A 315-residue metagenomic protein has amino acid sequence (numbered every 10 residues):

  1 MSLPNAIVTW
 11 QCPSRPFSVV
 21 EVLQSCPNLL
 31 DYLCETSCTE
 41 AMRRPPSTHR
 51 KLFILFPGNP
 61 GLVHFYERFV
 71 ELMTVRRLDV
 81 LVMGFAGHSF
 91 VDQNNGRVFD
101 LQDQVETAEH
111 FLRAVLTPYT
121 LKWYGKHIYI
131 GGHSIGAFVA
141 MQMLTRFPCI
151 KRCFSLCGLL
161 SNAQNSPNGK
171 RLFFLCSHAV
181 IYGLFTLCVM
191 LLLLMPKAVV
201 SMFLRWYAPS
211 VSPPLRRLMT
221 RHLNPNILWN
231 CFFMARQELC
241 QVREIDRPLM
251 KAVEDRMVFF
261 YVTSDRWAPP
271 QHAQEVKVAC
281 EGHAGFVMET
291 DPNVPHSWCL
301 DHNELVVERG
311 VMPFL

Functional and structural regions predicted by a protein language model:
L23-S89: Short, surface-exposed "cap/lid" segments of acyl-processing enzymes
F85-Y129: Active-site loop/oxyanion-hole signature of alpha/beta-hydrolase fold enzymes
Y129-I130, C153: Conserved alpha/beta-hydrolase fold motif
G131-G136, A140: Gly/Ala-rich beta-loop-alpha elbow adjacent to hydrolase catalytic centers
T145, C149-G183: Flexible "cap/lid" loop of the alpha/beta hydrolase fold
L193-F233, I245: Conserved alpha/beta-hydrolase catalytic His-Asp/Glu region
N226-V278, E289: Conserved serine/cysteine hydrolase catalytic core
E281-L315: Catalytic active-site module of serine/aspartate enzymes centered on a nucleophile-bearing elbow/loop
